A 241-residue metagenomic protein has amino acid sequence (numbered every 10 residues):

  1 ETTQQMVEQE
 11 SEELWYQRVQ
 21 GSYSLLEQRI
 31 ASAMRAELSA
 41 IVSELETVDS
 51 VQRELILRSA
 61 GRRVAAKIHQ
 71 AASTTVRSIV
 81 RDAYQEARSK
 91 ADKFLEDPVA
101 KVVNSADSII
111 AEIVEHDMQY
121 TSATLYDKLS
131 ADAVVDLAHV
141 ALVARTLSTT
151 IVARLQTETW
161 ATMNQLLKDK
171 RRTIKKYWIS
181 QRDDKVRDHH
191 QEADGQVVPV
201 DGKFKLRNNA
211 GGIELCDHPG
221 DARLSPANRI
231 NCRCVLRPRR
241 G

Functional and structural regions predicted by a protein language model:
E1-R171, L224, R239-G241: N-terminal leader/targeting and assembly helices and adjacent pre-domain segments
A138-G241: Acidic, glycine-rich two-metal-ion catalytic cores of nucleic acid-processing enzymes
